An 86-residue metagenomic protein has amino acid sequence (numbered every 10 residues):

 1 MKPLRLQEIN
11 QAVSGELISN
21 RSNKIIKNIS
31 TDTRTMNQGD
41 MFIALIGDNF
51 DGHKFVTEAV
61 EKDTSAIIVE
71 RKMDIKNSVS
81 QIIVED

Functional and structural regions predicted by a protein language model:
M1-D86: N-terminal leader/targeting and accessory segments in enzymes
